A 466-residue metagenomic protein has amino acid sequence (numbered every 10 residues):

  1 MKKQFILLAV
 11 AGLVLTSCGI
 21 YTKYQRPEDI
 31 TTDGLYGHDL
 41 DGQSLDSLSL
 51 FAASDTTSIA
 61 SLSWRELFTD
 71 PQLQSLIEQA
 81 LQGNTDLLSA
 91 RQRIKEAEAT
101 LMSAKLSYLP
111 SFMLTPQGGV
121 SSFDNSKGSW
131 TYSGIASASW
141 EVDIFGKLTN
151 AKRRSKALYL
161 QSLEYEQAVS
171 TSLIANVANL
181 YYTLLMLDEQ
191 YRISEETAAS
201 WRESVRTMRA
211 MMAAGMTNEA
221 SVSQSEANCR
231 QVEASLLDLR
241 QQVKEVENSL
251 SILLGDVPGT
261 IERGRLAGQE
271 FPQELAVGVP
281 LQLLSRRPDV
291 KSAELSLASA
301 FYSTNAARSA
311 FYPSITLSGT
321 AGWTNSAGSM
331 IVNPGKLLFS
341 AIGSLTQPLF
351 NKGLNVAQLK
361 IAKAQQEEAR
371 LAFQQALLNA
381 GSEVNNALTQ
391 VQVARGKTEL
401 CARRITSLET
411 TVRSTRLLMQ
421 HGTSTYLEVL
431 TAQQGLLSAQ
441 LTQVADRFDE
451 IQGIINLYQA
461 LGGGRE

Functional and structural regions predicted by a protein language model:
M1-T16: Sec-dependent bacterial lipoprotein signal peptides
L7-L8, G19-R26, P258, F271 (+1 more regions): Acidic, low-complexity, intrinsically disordered peripheral segments
G12-L35: Bacterial Sec signal peptide processing site at the extreme N-terminus
I20, L62-S63, F68-Q79, G83 (+9 more regions): Small/polar-residue-enriched beta-strand and adjacent coil segments characteristic of outer-membrane beta-barrel
D39-Q79: Post-signal-peptide N-terminal segment of Sec-exported extracytoplasmic proteins
S54-T57, A199, M216-N218, V222 (+3 more regions): Short, solvent-exposed, mixed-charge loop/turn linkers that connect secondary-structure elements
A90-A104, V169, A175-E196, E203-V205 (+7 more regions): Amphipathic alpha-helical coiled-coil segments
A99, S107-Y108, S126, T207-A213 (+2 more regions): Amphipathic alpha-helical coiled-coil/rod segments that serve as protein-protein coupling scaffolds
